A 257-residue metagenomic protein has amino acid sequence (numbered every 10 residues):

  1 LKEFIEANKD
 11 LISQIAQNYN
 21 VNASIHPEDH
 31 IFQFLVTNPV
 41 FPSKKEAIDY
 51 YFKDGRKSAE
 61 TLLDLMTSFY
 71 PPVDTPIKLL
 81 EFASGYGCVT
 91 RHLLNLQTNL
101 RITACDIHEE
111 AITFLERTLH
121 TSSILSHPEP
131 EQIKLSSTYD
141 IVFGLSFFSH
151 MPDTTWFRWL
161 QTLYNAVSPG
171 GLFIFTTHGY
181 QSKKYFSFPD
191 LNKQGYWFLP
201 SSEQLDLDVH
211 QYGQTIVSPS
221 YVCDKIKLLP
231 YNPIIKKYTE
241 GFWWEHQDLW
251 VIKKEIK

Functional and structural regions predicted by a protein language model:
L1-I77, G85-I133, D153, F157-R158 (+1 more regions): Class I (Rossmann-like) S-adenosyl-L-methionine-dependent methyltransferase catalytic domain, capturing the SAM-binding
E81: Class I SAM-dependent methyltransferase core
V89-T90, F147, T162: Short, hydrophobic/aromatic alpha-helical segments in well-folded domains
I133-V142: A short acidic, Gly/Pro-enriched loop at the edge of an enzyme's catalytic core that lines a small-molecule cofactor
I141-T154: A short SAM/SAH-binding and catalytic strip from SAM-dependent methyltransferases
F157-P169: A short glycine-rich, Lys/Arg-flanked "PGG" loop and its adjoining helix->strand segment in the class I
